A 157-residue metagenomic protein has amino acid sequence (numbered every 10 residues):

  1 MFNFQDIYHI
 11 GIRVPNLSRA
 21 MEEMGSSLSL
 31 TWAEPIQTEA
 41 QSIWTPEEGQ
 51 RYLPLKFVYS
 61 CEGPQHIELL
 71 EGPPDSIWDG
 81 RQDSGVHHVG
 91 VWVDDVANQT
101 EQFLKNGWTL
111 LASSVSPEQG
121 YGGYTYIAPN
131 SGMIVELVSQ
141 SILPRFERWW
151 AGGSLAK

Functional and structural regions predicted by a protein language model:
F2, R13-E62, N98-Y121, W149-A156: Core segments of cupin and vicinal oxygen chelate
D6, P54-K56, G85-H87, G123 (+1 more regions): Residues that flank catalytic or metal-binding motifs in active/ligand-binding sites
I7-P15, Y59-Q65, P74, G80-V96: Vicinal oxygen chelate
T38-P46, P74-W78, V86: A cross-kingdom feature marking solvent-exposed beta-strand/loop segments within repeated, beta-rich binding/scaffold
S60-G63, Y126-N130: Active-site beta-strand termini and strand-to-loop segments that position acidic
Q65-E68, M133-V135: Conserved active-site beta-strand-loop modules that form the wall/rim of enzyme catalytic pockets and either contain
I127-K157: Hydrophobic secondary-structure block in the mid-to-C-terminal portion of proteins
